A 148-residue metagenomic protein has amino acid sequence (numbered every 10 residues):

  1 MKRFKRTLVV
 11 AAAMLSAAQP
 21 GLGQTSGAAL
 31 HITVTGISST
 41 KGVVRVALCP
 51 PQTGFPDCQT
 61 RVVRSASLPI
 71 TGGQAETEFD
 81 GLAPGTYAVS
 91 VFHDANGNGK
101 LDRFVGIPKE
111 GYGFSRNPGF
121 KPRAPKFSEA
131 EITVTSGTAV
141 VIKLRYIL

Functional and structural regions predicted by a protein language model:
M1-V9: Bacterial N-terminal signal peptides that target proteins for export
Q19-G23: Sec/Tat signal peptide C-region and signal peptidase I cleavage site
A28-G36, V46: A short, amphipathic beta-strand motif
G36, F79-L82: Short, flexible loop/turn segments at beta-strand junctions in immunoglobulin-like and fibronectin type III
S39, G72, A83-P84, S136: Surface-exposed loops/turns
G85-V91: A short tyrosine-centered beta-strand micro-motif
A95-R103: Acidic, glycine-anchored loop motifs typical of Ca2+
G111-I147: Extracellular beta-sheet/turn segments enriched in Thr/Pro/Gly and aliphatic residues
